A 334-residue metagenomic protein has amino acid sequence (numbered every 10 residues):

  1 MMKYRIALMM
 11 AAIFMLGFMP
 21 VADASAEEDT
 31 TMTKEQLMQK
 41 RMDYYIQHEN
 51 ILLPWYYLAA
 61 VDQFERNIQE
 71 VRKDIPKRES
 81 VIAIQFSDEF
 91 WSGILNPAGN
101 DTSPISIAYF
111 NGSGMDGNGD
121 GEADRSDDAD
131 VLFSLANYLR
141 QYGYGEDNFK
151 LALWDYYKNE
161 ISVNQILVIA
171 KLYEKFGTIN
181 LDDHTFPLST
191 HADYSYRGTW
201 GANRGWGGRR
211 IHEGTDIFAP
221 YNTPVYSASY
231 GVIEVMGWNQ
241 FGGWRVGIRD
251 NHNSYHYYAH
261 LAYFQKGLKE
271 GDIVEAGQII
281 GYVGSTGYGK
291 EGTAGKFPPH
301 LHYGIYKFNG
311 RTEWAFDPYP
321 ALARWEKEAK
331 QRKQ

Functional and structural regions predicted by a protein language model:
M1-I46: N-terminal export signals and maturation junctions of secreted/periplasmic proteins
E27-F176: Catalytic glycan-binding domains that act on GlcNAc-containing polysaccharides
E65-Q69, W91, E160, A202-N203 (+6 more regions): Solvent-exposed loop/turn segments at secondary-structure junctions within structured extracellular/periplasmic domains
L167-W244: Surface-exposed, glycine-biased beta-strand/turn segments
D182-H184, K296-Q334: Acidic, glycine-rich catalytic/binding loops that coordinate metals and/or anionic ligands
G207, V283-H300: Active-site loop architecture of trypsin-fold serine endopeptidases
V225, G231-I233, G271-T286: A structural signal for short beta-strand/turn segments enriched in small hydrophobics and glycine
A228-E270, E291-P298: Zn2+-dependent peptidoglycan hydrolase active-site motif and core
